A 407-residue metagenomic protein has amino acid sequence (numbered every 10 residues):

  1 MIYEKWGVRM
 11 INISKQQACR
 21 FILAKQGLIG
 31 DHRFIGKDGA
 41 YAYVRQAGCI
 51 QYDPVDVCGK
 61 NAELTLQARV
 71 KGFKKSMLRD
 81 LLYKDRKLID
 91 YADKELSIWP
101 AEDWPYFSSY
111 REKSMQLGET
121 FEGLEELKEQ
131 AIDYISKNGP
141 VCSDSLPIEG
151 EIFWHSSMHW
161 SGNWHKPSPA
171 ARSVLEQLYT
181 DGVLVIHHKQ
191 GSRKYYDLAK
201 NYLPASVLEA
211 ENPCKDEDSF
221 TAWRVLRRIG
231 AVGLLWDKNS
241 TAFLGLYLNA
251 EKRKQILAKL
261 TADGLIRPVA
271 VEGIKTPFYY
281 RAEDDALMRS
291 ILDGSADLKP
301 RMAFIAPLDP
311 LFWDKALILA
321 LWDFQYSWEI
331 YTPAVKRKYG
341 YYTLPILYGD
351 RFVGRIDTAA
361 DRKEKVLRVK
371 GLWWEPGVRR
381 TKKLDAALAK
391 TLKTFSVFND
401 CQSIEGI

Functional and structural regions predicted by a protein language model:
Y3-I407: Long, charged, low-complexity, helical-prone intrinsically disordered regions
